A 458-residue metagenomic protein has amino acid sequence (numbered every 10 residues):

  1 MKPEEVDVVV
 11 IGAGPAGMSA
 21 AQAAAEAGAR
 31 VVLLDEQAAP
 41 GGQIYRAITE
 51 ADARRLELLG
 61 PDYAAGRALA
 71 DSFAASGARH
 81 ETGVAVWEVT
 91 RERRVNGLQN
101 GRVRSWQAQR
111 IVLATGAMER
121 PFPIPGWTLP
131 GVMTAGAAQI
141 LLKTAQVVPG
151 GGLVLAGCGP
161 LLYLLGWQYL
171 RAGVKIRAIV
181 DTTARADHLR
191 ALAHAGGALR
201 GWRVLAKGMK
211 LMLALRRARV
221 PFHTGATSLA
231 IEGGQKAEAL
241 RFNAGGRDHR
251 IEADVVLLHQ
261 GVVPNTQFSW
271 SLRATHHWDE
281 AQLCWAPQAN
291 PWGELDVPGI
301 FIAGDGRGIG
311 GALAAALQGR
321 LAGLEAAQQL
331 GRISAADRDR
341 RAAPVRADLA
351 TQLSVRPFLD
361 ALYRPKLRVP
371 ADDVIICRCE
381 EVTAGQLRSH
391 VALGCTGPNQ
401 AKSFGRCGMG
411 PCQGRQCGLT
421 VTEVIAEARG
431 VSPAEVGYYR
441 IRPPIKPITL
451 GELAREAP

Functional and structural regions predicted by a protein language model:
M1-P411, R415-P458: Residues forming the flavin
